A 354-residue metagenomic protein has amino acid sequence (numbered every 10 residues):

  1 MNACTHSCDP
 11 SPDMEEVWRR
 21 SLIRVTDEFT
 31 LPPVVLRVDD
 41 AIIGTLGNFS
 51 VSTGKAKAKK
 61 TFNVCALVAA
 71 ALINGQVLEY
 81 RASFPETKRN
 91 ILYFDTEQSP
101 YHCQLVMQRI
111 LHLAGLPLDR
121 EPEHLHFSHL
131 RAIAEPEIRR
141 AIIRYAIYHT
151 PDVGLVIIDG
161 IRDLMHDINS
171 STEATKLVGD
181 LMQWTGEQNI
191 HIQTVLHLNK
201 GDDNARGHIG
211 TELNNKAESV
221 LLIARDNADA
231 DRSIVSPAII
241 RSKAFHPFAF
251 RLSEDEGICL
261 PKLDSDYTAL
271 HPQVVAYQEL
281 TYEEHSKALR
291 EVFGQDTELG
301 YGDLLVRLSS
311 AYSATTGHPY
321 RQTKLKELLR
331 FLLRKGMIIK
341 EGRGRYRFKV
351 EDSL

Functional and structural regions predicted by a protein language model:
N2-H6: Interdomain "pre-motor" coupling segment immediately N-terminal to P-loop NTPase/helicase cores
S7-I110, D352: The Walker A/P-loop phosphate-binding site
V51-S52, K57, T172-P261: Phosphate-binding/switch region of NTP-binding enzymes
A66-L67, H102-I110, A141-I142, L177-D180 (+3 more regions): Alpha-helical scaffold elements adjacent to nucleotide-binding pockets in ATP/GTP-utilizing enzyme cores
I73, I147-Y148, G186: Residue-level signal for alpha-helix termini/capping positions
P85-N169, T268: Conserved inter-motif catalytic segment of the P-loop NTP-binding fold
S99, C103, I138, S170-D180 (+3 more regions): Helical mechanochemical/support elements of P-loop NTPase systems and associated helical scaffolds
H149, N227-L354: C-terminal regions of RecA-like/P-loop NTPase motor modules
